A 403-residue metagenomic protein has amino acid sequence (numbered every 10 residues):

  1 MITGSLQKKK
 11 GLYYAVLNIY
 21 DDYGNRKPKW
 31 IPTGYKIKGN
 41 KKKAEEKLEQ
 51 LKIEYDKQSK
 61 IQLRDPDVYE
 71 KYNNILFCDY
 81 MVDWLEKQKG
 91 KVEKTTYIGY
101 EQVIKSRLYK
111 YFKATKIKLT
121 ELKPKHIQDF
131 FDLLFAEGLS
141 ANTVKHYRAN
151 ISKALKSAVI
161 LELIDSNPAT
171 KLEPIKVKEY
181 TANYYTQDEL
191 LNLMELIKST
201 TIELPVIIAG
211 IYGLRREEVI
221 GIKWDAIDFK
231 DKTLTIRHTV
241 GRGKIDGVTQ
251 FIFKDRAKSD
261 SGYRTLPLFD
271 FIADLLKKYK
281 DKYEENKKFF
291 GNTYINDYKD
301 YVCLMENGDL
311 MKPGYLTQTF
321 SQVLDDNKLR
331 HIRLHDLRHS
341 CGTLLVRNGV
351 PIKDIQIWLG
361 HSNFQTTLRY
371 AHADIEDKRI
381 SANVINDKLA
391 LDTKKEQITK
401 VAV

Functional and structural regions predicted by a protein language model:
M1-K10: Short N-terminal "domain-start" leader segments that mark the transition from disordered tails or signal peptides into
K10-L12, I19-K125, K282-D297, A390: N-terminal DNA-binding module of tyrosine recombinases/phage integrases
R107, T120-Q128, A136-K171, R215: N-terminal DNA-binding recognition helix of tyrosine site-specific recombinases/integrases
E137, A141, E195, S199-T200 (+5 more regions): Short, basic (Lys/Arg/His-rich) helix/loop patches that form interaction surfaces in the mid-to-C-terminal regions
K145, I160, I164-D165, T170-I222 (+5 more regions): Basic, Lys/Arg- and aromatic-enriched nucleic-acid-binding interface segment
Y184, V240-R242, A273, L359-V384: Catalytic-site neighborhood detector that most strongly recognizes the C-terminal catalytic loop/helix of tyrosine
A226-T233, H331, V350-R369, I380: Short, polar N-cap/turn motifs at the start of nucleic acid-interacting alpha helices
D231, R242-K244, V248-Y263, D270-D274 (+2 more regions): C-terminal secondary-structure termini that scaffold catalytic or DNA-interacting sites
